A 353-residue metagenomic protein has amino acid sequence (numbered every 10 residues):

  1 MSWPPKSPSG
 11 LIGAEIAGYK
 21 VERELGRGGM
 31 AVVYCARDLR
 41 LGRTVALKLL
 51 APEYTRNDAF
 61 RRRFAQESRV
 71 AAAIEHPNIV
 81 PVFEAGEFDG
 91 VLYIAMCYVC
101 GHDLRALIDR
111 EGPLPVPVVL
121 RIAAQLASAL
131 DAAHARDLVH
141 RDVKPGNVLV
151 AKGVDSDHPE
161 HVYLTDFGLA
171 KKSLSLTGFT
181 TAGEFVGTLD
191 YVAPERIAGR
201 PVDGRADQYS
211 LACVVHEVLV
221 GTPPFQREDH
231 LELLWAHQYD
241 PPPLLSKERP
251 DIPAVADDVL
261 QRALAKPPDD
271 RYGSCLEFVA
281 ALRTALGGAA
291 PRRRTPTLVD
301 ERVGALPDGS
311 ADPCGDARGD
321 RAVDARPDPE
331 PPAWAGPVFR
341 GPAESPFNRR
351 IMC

Functional and structural regions predicted by a protein language model:
V32: Conserved N-lobe ATP-binding subsite of Hanks-type protein kinase domains, especially the beta3 VAIK lysine
R37, L130, T188-T295: C-terminal lobe helix-coil module of Hanks-type protein kinase domains
A51-A73: AlphaC helix of the eukaryotic protein kinase fold
R56-A59, A151-P201: Activation segment of protein kinases
A85: Activation-segment/catalytic-loop signature of the eukaryotic protein kinase fold
D89-D103, L107: Conserved short submotifs of the Hanks-type protein kinase catalytic core that shape the nucleotide-binding pocket
I122-A123: Activation segment signature within eukaryotic-like protein kinase domains
A127-L138: Protein kinase catalytic-loop region centered on the HRD/HxD motif
